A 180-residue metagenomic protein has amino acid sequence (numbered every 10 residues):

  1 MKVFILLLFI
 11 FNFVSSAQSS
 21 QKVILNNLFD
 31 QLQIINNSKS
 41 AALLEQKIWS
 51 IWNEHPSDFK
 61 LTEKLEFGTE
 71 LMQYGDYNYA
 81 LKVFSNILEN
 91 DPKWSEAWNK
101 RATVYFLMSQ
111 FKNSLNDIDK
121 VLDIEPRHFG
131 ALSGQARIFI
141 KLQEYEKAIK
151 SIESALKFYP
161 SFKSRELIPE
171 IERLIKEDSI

Functional and structural regions predicted by a protein language model:
S16-T62: N-terminal leader/linker segments that initiate helical-solenoid repeat arrays
D30-N36, I140-K163: TPR/TPR-like (Sel1-like) alpha-helical repeat modules
S50, E54, I149-I180: Terminal, low-structured helical/coil segments at or just beyond the last alpha-helical repeat
E54, Q73, L107, K141-L142 (+1 more regions): Register position in tetratricopeptide repeats
S57-I124: Alpha-helical adaptor scaffolds
A97, A131, S164-R165: TPR alpha-solenoid repeat register
K100, G134, L167-I168: Canonical tetratricopeptide repeat
